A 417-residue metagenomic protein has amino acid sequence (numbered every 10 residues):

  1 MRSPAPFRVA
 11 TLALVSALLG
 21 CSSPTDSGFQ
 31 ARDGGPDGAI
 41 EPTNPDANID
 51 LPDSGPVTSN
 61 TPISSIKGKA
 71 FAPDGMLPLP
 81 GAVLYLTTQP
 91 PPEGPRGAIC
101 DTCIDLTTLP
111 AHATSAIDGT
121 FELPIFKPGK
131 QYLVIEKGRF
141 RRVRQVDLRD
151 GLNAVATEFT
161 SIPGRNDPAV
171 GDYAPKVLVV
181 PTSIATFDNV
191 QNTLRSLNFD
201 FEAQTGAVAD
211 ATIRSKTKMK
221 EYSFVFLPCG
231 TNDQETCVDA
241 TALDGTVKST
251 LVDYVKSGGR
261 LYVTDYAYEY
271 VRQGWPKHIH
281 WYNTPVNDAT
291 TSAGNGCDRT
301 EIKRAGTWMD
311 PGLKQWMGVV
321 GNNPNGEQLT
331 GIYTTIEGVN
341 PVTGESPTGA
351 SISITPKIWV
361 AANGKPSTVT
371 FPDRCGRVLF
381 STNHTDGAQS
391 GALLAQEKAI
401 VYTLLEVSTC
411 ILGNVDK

Functional and structural regions predicted by a protein language model:
S16-S64: Ser/Thr-rich, Pro/Gly/Ala-heavy low-complexity intrinsically disordered linkers and tails of secreted extracellular
I66-P80, T87, P91-P92: Structural motif
L86, P110, G119, G129-F140: A short, solvent-exposed beta-strand micro-motif common in secreted/extracellular proteins
P90-P124: Short, acidic Ser/Thr/Gly-rich low-complexity loop/linker segments typical of extracellular and cell-surface proteins
D105-T107, A111-T114, F126, G138-I162: Structured interaction patches on ligand/partner-binding surfaces of diverse proteins
K176-I279: Helical hinge/lid and interdomain linker segments adjacent to catalytic or ligand-binding clefts that mediate domain
D233-N340: A glycine-rich, often tryptophan-bearing local segment used as a flexible ligand/cofactor-contacting loop or short
R272-E301, G364-S367, D373-K417: Extracellular ligand-binding/catalytic regions of CAZymes and related secreted enzymes and adhesion modules
